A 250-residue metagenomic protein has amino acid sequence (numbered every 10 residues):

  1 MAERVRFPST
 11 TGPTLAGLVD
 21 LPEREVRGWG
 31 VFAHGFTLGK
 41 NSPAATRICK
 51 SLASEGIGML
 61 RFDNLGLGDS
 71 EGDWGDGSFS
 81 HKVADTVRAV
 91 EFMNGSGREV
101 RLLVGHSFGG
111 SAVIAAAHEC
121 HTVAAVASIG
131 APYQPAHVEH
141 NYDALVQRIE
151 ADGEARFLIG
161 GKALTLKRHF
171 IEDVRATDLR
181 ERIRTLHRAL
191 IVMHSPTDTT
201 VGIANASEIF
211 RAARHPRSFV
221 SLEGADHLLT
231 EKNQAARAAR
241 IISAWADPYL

Functional and structural regions predicted by a protein language model:
M1-E25: N-terminal cap/lid segment of alpha/beta-hydrolase-fold proteins
G12-L15, L102, S111, A116-S221 (+1 more regions): The alpha/beta-hydrolase serine catalytic core
R27-G35: Short beta-strand element of the alpha/beta-hydrolase
H34, G105-S107, S195: Conserved alpha/beta-hydrolase "nucleophile elbow" surrounding the catalytic nucleophile
F36-C49, N64, A204: The serine-hydrolase catalytic nucleophile loop
K40, L67-R98: Catalytic nucleophile-loop/oxyanion-hole region of alpha/beta-hydrolase and closely related hydrolase-like folds
C49-E71: Conserved alpha/beta-hydrolase
S96-S107: Alpha/beta-hydrolase fold nucleophile elbow
